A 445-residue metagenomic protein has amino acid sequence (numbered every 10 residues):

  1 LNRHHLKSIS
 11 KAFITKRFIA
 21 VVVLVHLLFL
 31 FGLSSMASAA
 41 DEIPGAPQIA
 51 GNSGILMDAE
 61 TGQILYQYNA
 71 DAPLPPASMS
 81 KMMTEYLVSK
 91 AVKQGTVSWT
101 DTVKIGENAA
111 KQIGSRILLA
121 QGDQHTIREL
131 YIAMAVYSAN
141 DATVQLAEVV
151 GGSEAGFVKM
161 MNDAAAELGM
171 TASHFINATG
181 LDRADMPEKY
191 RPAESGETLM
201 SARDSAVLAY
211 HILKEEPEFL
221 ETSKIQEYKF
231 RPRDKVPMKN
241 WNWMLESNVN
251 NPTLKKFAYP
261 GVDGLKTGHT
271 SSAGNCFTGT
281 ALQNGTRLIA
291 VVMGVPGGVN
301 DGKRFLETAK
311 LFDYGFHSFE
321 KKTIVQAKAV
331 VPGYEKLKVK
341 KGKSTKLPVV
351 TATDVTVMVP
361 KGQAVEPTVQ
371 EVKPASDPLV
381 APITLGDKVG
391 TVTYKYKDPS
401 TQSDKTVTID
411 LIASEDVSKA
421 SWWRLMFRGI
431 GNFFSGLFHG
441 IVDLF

Functional and structural regions predicted by a protein language model:
L1-I14, F445: N-terminal Lys/Arg-rich, disordered targeting/topogenic segments
R3, T15-A39: Sec-dependent N-terminal signal peptides of Gram-positive bacterial secreted proteins and lipoproteins
I9, I14, V25-L27, I430 (+1 more regions): N-terminal leader/targeting signatures
I9-I19, K328-V331, V339: Intrinsically disordered, low-complexity polar segments enriched in Ser/Thr/Pro and acidic
H26, L56, S89, R116 (+8 more regions): N-terminal hydrophobic or amphipathic segments with adjacent small-residue motifs that include Sec signal peptides
A37-R203, L213-E216: Active-site-adjacent loops and short helices of periplasmic peptidoglycan-processing enzymes
G196-L199, D204-F445: Domain-terminus/edge residues, biased toward the C-terminal soluble/receptor-binding domains of extracytoplasmic
